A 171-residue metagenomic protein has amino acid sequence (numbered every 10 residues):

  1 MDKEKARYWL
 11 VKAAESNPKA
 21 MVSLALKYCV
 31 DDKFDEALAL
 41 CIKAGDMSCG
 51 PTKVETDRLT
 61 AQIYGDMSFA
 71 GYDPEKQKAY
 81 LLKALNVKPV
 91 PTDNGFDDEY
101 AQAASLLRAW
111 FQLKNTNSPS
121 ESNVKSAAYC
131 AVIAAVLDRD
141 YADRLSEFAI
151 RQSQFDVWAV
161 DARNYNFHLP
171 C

Functional and structural regions predicted by a protein language model:
E15-P18, M47-T52, G65-M67, V87-Y100 (+3 more regions): Short helix-capping/linker turns of helical repeat alpha-solenoids
L24, T60, M67, L107-A109 (+1 more regions): Structural register within alpha-helical repeat arrays
Y28, Y64, G71, F111-K114 (+1 more regions): Residue at a conserved register position within TPR or TPR-like alpha-solenoid repeats
E99, V136-C171: Terminal, low-structured helical/coil segments at or just beyond the last alpha-helical repeat
